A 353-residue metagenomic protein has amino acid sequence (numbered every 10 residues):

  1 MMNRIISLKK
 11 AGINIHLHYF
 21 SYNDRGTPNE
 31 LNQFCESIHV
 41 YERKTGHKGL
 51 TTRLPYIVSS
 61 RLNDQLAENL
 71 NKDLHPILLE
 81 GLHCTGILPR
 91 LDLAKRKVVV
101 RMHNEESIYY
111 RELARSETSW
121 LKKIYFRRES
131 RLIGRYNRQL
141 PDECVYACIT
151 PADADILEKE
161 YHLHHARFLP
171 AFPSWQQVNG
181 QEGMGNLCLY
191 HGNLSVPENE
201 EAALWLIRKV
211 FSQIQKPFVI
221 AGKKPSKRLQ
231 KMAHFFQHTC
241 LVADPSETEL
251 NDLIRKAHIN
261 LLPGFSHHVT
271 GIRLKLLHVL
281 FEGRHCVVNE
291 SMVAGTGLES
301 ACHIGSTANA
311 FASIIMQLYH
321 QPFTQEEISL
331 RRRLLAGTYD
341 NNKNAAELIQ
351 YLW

Functional and structural regions predicted by a protein language model:
M1-S37, K72: N-terminal subdomain of nucleotide-sugar transferases
I6, D64-E68, E106-Y109, E117-Y146: Membrane-proximal helix-turn-helix segments that form the acceptor-binding/catalytic region of lipid-linked
R61, H320-W353: A charged, aromatic-enriched C-terminal amphipathic alpha-helix characteristic of glycosyltransferases across folds
A67-G86, K97-V99: Short N-terminal targeting/anchoring amphipathic segment
I77, L93-R115: Active-site proximal beta-strand in glycosyltransferases
F126-V178: Donor nucleotide-sugar binding/catalytic pocket of nucleotide-sugar-dependent glycosyltransferases
F168-F235, C240-K256, G305: Conserved catalytic-core segment of nucleotide-activated headgroup transferases in glycan assembly
E198, N260-L277, V287-L298: Nucleotide-sugar-dependent
